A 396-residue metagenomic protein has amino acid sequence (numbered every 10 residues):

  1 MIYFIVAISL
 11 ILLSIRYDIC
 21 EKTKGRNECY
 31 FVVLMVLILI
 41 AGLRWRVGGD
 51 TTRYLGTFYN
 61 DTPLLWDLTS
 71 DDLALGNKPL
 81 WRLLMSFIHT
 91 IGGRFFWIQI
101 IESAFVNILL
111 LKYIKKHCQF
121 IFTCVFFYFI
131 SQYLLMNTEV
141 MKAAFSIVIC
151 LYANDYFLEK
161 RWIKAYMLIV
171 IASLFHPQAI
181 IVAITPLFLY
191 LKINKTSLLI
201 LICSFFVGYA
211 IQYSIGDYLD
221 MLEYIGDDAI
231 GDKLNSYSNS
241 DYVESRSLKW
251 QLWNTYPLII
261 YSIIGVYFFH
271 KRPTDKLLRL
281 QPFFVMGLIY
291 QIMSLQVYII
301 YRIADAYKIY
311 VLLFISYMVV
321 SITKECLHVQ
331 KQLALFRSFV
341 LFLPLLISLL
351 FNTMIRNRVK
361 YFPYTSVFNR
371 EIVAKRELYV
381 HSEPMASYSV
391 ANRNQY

Functional and structural regions predicted by a protein language model:
K24, L111-I130: Transmembrane-helix signature of polytopic, membrane-embedded enzymes that assemble or transfer cell-envelope glycans
V47, T52-L55, L64-L68, P186 (+3 more regions): Alpha-helical transmembrane segments and terminal signal-anchor/GPI-anchor hydrophobic tails, characterized by long
T52-N60, D67, D71-G93: Short hydrophobic/aromatic helix or loop-helix immediately within or flanking a transmembrane segment in polytopic
P79, I91-I108: Loop-to-helix entry region of an early transmembrane alpha helix in multi-pass inner-membrane enzymes
S131, T138-C150, N154, F175 (+1 more regions): Membrane-water interface signatures at transmembrane helix termini and the short loops that connect adjacent helices
C150-K164: Membrane-interface transmembrane helices that cradle and orient dolichyl/undecaprenyl
K164-F188, Q291-I292: Membrane-interface alpha helices of multi-pass inner-membrane proteins
F283, F336-Y396: Transmembrane helical bundles and short interhelical boundary loops of multi-pass, membrane-embedded
